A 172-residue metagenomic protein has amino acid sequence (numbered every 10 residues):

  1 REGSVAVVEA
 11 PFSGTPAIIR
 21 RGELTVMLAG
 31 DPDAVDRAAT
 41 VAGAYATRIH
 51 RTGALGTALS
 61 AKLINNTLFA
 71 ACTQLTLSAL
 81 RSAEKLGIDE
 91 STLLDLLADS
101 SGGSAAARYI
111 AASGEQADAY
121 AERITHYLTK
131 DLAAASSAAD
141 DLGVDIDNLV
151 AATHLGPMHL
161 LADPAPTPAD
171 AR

Functional and structural regions predicted by a protein language model:
R1-N66: Rossmann-fold dinucleotide-binding core
T57-D145, V150-R172: Helical "substrate-binding/catalytic lid" subdomain of Rossmann-like NAD(P)-dependent dehydrogenases/reductases
